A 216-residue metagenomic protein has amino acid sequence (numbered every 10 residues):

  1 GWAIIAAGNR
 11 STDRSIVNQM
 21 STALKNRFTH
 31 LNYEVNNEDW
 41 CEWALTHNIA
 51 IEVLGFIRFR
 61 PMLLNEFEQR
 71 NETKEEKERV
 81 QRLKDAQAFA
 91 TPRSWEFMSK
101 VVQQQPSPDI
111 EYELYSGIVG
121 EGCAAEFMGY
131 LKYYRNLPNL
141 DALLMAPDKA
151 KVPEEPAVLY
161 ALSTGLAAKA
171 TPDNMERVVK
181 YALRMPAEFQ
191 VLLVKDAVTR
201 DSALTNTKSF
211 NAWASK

Functional and structural regions predicted by a protein language model:
G1-K216: C-terminal regulatory/interaction module of P-loop NTP-utilizing enzymes
